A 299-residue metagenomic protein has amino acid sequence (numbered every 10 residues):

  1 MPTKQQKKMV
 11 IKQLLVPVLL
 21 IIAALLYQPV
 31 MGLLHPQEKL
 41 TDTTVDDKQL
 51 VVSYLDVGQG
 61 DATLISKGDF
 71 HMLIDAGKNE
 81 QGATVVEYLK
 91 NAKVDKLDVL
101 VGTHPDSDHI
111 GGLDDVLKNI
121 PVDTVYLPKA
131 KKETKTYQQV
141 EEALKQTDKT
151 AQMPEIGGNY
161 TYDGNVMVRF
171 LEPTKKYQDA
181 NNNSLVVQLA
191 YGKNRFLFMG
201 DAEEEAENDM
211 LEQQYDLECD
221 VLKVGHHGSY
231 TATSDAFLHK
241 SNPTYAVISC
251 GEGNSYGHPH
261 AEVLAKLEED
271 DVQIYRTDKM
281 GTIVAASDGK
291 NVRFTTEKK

Functional and structural regions predicted by a protein language model:
P2-K299: Non-globular, low-confidence helical/coil segments that flank catalytic cores
